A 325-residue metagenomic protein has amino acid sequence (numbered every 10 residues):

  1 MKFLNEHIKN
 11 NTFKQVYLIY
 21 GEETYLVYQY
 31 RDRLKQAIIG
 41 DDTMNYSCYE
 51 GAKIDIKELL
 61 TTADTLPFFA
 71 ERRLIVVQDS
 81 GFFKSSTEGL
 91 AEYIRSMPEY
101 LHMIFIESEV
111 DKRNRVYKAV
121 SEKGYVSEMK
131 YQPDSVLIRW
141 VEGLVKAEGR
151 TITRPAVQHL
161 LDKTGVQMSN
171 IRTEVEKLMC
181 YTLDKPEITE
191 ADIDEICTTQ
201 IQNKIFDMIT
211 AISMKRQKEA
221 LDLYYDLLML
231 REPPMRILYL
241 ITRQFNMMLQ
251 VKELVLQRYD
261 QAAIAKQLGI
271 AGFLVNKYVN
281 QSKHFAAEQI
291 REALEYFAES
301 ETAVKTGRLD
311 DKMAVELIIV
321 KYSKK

Functional and structural regions predicted by a protein language model:
M1-K325: Conserved beta/loop motifs at nucleotide-recognition and modification sites
